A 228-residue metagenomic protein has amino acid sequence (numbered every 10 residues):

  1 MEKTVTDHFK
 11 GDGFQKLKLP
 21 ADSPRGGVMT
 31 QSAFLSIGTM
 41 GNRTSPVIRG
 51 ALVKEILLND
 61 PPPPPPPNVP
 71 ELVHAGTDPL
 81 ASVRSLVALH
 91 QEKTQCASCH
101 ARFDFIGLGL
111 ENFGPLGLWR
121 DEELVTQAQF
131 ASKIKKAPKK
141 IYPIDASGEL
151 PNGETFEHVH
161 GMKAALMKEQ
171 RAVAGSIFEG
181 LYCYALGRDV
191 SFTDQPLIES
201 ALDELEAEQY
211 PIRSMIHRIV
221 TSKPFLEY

Functional and structural regions predicted by a protein language model:
M1-E2, T6: Gly/Pro-rich turn-and-neighbor structural signature
G13-M167, R171-A174, A185, F192 (+2 more regions): Sequence context surrounding c-type heme c attachment/ligation sites in exported
